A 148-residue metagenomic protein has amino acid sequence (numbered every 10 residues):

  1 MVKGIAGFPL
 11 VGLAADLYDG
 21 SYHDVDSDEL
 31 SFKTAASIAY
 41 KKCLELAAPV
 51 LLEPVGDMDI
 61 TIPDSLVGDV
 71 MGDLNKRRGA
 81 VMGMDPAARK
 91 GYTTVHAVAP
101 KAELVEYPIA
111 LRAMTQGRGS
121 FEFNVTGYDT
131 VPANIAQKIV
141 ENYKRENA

Functional and structural regions predicted by a protein language model:
M1-A148: Accessory interaction regions appended to the cores of large information-processing enzymes
